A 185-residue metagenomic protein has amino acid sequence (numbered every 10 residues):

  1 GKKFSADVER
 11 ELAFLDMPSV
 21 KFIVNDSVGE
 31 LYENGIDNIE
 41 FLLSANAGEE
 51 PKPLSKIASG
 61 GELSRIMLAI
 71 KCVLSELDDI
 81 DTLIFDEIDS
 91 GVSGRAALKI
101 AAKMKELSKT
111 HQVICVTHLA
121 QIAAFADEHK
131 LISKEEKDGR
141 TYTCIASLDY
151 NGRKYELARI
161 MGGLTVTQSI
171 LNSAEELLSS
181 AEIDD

Functional and structural regions predicted by a protein language model:
G1-G29: Amphipathic alpha-helical domain-onset/packing element
V24-D26, L43-A47, I70-C72, S133-K134 (+1 more regions): Flexible glycine-/small-residue-rich
I39, R95-D185: C-terminal lobe/lid and adjacent interdomain/linker elements of RecA-like ASCE P-loop ATPase modules
F41, A45-G48, L63-L83, L107: GG-anchored amphipathic helix commonly corresponding to the ABC/SMC/Rad50 NBD signature/C-loop
P51-A58: Short pre-catalytic strand/loop immediately N-terminal to key active-site residues, enriched for Gly-Thr
L77-D78, S90-L98: Conserved D-loop-proximal element of ABC-family nucleotide-binding domains
D86-E87: Walker B catalytic acidic pair
